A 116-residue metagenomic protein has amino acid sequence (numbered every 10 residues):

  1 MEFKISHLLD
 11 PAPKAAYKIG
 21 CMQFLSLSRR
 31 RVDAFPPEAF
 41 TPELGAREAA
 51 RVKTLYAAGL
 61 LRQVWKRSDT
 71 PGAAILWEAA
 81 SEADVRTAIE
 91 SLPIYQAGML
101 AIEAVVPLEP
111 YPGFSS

Functional and structural regions predicted by a protein language model:
M1-E2, M22: Accessible peptide chain termini
F3-L9: Cationic, amphipathic, low-complexity segments that mediate targeting or membrane/lipid association
P13-S116: Conserved, structured core segments of small domains
